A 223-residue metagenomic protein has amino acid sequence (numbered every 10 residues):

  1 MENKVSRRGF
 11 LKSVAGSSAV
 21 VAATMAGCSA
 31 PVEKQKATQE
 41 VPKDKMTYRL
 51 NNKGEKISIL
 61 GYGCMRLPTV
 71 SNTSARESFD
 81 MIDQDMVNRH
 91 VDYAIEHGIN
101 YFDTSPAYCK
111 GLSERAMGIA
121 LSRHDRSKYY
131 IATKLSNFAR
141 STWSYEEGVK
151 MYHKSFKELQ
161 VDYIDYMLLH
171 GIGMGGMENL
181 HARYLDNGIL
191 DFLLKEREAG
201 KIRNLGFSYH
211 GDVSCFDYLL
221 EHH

Functional and structural regions predicted by a protein language model:
E2-Y129, F192, E198: N-terminal binding-site loop/beta-alpha segment at the start of enzyme catalytic domains that lines or forms
S58-Y62, I131-T133, M167, L205-F207: Hydrophobic faces of well-ordered beta-strands that scaffold small-molecule active sites in alpha/beta enzyme cores
R66-P68, N137, G173: Active-site/binding-pocket entry motifs
S71, T142-H223: Glycine/proline-rich, positively charged, aromatic-decorated active-site loop/lid region on the catalytic face
P106-Y108, S136-S141: Short histidine/acidic/glycine/proline-rich micro-motifs that form metal- and phosphate-coordinating active-site loops
I119-H124, R140, K157-L159: Short, charge-rich binding segments
K128-A139, L169: A short, structured active-site edge motif that brings together acidic residues
